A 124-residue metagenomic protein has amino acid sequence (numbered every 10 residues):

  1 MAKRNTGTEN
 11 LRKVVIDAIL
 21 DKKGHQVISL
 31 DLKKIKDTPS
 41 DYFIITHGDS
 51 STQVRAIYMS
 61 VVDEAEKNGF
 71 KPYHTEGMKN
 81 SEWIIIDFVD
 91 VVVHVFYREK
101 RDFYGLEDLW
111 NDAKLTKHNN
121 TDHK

Functional and structural regions predicted by a protein language model:
M1-I35, D49-A56, D63, N68-P72 (+3 more regions): Long, contiguous binding/interaction regions
D37-D41, D87-D90: A short, glycine/Asx- and small/polar-enriched loop/turn that sits immediately N-terminal to a beta-strand
I45-H47: Short hydrophobic/aromatic beta-strand micro-patches that form the beta-sheet surface supporting nucleotide- or nucleic
